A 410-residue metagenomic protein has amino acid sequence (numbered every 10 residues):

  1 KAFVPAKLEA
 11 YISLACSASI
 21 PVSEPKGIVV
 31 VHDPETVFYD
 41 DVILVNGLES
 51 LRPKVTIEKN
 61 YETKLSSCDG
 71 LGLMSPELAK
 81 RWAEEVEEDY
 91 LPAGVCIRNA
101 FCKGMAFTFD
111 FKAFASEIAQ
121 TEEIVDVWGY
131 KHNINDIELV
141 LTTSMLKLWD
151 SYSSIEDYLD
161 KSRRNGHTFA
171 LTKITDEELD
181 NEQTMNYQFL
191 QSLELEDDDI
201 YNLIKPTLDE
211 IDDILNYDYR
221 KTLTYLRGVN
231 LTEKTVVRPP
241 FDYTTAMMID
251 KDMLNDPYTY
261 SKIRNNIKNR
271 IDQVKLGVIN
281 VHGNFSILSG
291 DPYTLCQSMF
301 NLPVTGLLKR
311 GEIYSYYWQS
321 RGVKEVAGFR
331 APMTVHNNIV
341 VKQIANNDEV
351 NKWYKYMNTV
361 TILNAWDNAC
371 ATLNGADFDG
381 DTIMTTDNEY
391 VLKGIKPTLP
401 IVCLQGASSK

Functional and structural regions predicted by a protein language model:
K1-A371, L392-K393, K410: Conserved small-residue
D367, L373-K410: Conserved catalytic alpha/beta cores of large enzymes that bind or transform nucleotide phosphates and polynucleotides
